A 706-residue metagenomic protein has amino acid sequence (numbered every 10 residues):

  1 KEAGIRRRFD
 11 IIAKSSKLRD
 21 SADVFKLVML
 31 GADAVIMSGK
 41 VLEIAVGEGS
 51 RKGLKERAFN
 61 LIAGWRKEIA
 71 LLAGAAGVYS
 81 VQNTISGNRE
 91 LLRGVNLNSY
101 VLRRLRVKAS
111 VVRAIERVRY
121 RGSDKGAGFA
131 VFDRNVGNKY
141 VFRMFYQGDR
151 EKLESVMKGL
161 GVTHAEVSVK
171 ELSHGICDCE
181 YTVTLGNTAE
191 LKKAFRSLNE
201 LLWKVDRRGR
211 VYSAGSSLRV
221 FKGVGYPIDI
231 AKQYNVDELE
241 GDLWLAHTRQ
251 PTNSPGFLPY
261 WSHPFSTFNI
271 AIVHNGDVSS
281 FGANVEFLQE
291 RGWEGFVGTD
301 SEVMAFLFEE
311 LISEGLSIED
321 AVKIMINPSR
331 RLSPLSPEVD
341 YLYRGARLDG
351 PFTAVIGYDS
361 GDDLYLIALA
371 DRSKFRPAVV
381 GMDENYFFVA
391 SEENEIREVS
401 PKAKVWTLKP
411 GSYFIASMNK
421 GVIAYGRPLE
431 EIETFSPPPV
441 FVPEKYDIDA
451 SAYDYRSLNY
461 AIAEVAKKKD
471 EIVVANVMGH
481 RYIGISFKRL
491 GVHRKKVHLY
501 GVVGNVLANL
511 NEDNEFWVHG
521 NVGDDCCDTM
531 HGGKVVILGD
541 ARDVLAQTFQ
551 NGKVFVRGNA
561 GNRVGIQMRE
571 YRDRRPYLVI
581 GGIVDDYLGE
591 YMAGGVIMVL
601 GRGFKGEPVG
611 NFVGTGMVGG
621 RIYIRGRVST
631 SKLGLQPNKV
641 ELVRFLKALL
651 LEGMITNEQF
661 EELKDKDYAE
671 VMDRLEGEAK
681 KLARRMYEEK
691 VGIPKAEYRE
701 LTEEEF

Functional and structural regions predicted by a protein language model:
E2-R7, R19-A22, M29-L105, G122 (+7 more regions): Alpha/beta catalytic cores of nucleotide-metabolism and tRNA/nucleoside-modifying enzymes
A3-R6, S213, Y234-L239, H263-S266 (+13 more regions): Solvent-exposed alpha-helices and their adjacent loops that cap or buttress functional pockets in soluble metabolic
R6-D20, G276, G582: Glycine-rich beta-to-alpha transition loops that act as phosphate-gripper elements at the mouths of alpha/beta enzyme
R6-F9, G31-A32, D124-G126, K139 (+15 more regions): Short coil/turn connectors at secondary-structure junctions
A22-K26, G39-K40, V46-S50, N96-L97 (+12 more regions): Short acidic, glycine/serine/threonine-rich loops at helix termini
K26-M37, V41-L42, S50, F59-W65 (+5 more regions): C-terminal, active-site-flanking charged/polar segments
S99, R103-V440: Conserved short alpha-helical segments that host acidic/polar catalytic motifs at enzyme active sites
I432-F706: Long, distal/terminal scaffolding or interaction modules with repetitive or compositionally biased sequence
